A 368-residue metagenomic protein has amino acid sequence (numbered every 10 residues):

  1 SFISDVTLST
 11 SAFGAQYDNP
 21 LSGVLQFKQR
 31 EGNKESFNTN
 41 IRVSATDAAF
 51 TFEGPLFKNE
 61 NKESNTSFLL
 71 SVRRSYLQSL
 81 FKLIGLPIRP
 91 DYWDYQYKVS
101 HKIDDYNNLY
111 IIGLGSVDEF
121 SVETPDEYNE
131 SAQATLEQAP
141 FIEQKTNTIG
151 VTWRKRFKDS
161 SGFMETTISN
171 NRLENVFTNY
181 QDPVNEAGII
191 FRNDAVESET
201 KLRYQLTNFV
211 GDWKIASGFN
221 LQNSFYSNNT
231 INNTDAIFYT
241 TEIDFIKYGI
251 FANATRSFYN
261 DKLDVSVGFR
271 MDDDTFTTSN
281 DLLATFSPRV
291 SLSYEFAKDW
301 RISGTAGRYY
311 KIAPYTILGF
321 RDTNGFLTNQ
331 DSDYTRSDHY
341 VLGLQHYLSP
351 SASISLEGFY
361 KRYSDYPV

Functional and structural regions predicted by a protein language model:
S1, L8-S11, Q16-T39, F50 (+3 more regions): N-terminal periplasmic accessory domains that precede and gate Gram-negative outer-membrane beta-barrel machines
I3, K34, T46, F57-E63 (+7 more regions): Outer-membrane beta-barrel channels and translocator barrels
T10-A12, Q29-E31, V43-D47, L56 (+8 more regions): Transmembrane beta-strands of outer-membrane beta-barrel pores
N19-L21, S44-A48, D91-W93, E143-N147 (+4 more regions): Residues that define the transmembrane beta-barrel architecture of outer-membrane proteins
T39-V43, F68-V72, I111-G113, M164-I168 (+6 more regions): Membrane-embedded beta-strand positions of outer-membrane beta-barrel proteins
S44-Y76, G85-E119, F141-M164: Transmembrane beta-barrel wall of Gram-negative outer-membrane proteins
S100-D118, P140-N280, E295, S355-L356: Face-selective signature of the C-terminal outer-membrane beta-barrel domain
P125-A132, E174, S227-T230, N280 (+2 more regions): Surface-exposed extracellular loop regions of Gram-negative outer-membrane beta-barrel proteins, predominantly
